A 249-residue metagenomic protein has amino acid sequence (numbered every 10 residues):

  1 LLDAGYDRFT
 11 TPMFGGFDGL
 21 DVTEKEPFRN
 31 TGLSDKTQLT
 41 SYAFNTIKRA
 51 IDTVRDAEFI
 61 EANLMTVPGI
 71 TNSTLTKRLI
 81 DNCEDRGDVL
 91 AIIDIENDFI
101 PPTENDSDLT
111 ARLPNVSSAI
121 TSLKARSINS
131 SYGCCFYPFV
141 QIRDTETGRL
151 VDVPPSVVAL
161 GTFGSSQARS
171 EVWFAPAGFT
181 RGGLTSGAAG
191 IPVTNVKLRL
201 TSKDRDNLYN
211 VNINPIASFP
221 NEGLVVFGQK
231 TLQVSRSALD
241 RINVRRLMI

Functional and structural regions predicted by a protein language model:
L1-I249: A glycine- and small-residue-enriched flexible loop/hinge signal that marks low-structured segments
